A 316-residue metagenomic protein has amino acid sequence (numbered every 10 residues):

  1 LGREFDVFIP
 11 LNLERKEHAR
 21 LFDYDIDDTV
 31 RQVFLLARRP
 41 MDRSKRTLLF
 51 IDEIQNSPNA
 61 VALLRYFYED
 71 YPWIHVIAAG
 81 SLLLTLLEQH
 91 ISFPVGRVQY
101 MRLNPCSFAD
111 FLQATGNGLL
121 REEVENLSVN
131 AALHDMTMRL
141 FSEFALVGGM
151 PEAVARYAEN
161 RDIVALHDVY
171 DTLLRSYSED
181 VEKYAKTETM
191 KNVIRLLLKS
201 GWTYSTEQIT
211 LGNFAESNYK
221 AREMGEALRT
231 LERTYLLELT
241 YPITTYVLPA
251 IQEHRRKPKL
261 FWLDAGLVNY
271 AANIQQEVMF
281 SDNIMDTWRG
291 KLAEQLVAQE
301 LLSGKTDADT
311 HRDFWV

Functional and structural regions predicted by a protein language model:
L1-V7: P-loop NTPase Walker A phosphate-binding motif
L11-K45: Short glycine-rich substrate-engagement loop in P-loop NTPases that contacts/grips substrate
E17-F22, I54-L64, E88-Q89: Conserved ATPase-coupling elements of RecA-like P-loop NTPase cores
M41-A60: Conserved P-loop NTPase "ATPase switch" module shared by AAA+ and STAND
F50, H75-S81, R102, F111: Structural recognition of the conserved hydrophobic beta-strand(s) that form the central parallel beta-sheet of P-loop
D70-I91: Sensor-1/coupling segment of RecA-like P-loop NTPase cores
E88-Y204: Interdomain motor-coupling "hinge/lid" segment immediately C-terminal to the ATP-binding subdomain of NTP-driven enzymes
A158-V316: Accessory nucleic acid-recognition modules appended to NTPase machines
